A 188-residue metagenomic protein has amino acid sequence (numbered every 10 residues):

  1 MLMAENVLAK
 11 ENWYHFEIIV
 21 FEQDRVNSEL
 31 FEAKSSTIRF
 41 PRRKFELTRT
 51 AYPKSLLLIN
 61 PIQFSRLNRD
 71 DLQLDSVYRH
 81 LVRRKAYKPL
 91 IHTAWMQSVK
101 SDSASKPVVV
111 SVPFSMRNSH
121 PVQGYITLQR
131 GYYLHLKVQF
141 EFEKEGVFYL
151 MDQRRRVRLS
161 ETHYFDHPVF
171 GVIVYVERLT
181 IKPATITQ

Functional and structural regions predicted by a protein language model:
A4-N6: N-terminal signal peptide c-region/cleavage motif recognized by signal peptidases
L8-R156: Extended, low-hydrophobicity segments enriched in charged/polar residues
M151-Q188: C-terminal partner/receptor-binding element of secreted or periplasmic proteins
